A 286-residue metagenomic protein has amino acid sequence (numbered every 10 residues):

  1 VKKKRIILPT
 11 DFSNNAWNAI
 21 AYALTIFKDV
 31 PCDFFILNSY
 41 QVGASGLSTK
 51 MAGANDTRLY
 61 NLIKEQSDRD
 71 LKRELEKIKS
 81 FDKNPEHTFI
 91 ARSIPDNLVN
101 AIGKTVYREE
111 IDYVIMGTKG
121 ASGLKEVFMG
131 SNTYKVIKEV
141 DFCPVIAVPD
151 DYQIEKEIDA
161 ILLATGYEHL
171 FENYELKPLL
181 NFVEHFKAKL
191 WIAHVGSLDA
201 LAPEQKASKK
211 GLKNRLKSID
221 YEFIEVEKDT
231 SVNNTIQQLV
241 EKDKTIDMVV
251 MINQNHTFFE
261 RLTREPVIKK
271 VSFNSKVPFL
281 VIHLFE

Functional and structural regions predicted by a protein language model:
V1-T57, A160-V226, I246, N274: Small/aliphatic-rich secondary-structure junction motif
N55-R69: A short acidic, glycine-rich active-site loop that binds or catalyzes chemistry on phosphate/adenosine moieties
S67, I111-V114, I154-G166: Conserved N-terminal glycine/acidic-rich loop preference
K72-E76: N-terminal, Lys/Arg-enriched amphipathic/low-complexity engagement segments that precede the first folded domain
S80-I90, K217-I224: A short helix-to-beta-strand connector/capping loop
I90-A101, S231-N233: Charged docking surfaces used in two-component/phosphorelay signaling
G103-Y152, V240-E286: Gly/Ser-rich helix-loop-strand patches that form or flank binding pockets for ribonucleotide-derived cofactors
D229-K242: A short, acidic, amphipathic alpha-helical segment used as a generic capping/interface helix at domain edges
